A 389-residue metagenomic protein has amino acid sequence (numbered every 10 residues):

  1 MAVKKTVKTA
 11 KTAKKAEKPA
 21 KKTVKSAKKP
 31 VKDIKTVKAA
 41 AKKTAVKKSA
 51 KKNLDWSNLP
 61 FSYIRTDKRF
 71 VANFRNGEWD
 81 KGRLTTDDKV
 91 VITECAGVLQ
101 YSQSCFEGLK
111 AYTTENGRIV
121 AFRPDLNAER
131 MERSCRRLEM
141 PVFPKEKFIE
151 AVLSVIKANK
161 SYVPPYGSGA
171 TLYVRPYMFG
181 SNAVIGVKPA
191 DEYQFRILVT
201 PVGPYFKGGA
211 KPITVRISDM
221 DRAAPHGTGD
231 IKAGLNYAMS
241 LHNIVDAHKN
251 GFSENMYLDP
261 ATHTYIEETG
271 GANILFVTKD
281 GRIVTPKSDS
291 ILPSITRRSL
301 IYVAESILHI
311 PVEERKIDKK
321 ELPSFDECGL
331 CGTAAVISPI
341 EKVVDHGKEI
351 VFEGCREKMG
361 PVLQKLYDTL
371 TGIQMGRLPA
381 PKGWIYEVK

Functional and structural regions predicted by a protein language model:
A2-A45: Low-complexity, polybasic segments enriched for Lys interleaved with small residues
K35-K38, K42-V155, V184-K389: Helix-start/capping segments and mature chain N-termini
K145-K147, V155-G169: Charged, gly/pro-rich active-site loop segments
A158, G180-S181: Intrinsically disordered, low-complexity linker/loop segments enriched in Gly/Pro and charged/polar residues
G167-F179: Extended, Lys/Arg-enriched charged tracts that mediate electrostatic binding to polyanionic substrates
